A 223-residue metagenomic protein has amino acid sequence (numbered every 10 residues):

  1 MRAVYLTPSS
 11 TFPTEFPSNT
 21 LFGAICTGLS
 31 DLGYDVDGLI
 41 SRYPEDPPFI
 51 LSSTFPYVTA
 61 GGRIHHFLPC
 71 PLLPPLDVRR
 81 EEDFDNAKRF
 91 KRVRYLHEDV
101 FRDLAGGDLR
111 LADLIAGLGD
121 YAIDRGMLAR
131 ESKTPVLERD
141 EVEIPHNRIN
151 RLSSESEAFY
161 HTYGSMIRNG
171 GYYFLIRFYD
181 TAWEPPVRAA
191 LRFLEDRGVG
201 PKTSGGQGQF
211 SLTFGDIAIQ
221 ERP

Functional and structural regions predicted by a protein language model:
M1-P223: Conserved active-site/ligand-binding neighborhood in enzyme cores
